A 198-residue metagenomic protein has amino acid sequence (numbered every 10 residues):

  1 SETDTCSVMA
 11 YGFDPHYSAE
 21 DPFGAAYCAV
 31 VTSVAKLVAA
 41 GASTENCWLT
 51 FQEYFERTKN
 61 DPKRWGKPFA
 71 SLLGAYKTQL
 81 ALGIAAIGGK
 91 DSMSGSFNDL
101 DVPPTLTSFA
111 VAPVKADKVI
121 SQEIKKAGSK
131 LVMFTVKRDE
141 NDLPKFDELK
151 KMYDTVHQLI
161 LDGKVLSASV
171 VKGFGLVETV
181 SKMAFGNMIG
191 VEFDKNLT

Functional and structural regions predicted by a protein language model:
S1-K145: Glycine-rich phosphate/pyrophosphate-binding loop regions near the starts of catalytic domains
A25, A29-T32, K151-T155, T179: Well-ordered alpha-helical segments embedded in enzymatic catalytic cores
R64, P68-G74, T78, L82 (+4 more regions): Glycine-/charge-enriched secondary-structure boundary and capping motifs
K125, M133-V136, N141-A168: A glycine- and small/hydrophobic-rich beta-loop-beta segment that serves as a flexible "lid/hinge" or phosphate-binding
